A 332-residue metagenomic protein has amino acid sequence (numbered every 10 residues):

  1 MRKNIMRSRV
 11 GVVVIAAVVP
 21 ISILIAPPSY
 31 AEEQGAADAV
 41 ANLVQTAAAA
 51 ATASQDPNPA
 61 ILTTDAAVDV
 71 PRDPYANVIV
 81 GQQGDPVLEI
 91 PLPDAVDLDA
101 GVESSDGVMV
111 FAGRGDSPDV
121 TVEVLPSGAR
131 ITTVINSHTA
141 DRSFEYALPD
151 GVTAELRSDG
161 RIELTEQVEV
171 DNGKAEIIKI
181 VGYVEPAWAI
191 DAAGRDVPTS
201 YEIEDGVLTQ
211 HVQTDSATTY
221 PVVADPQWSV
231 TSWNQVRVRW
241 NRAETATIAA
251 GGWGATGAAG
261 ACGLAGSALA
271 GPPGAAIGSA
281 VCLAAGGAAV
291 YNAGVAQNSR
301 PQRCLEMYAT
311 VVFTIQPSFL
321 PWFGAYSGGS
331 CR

Functional and structural regions predicted by a protein language model:
M1-E32: Secretory targeting and sorting signals
I25, A268-G271, A288, T310: Secreted/processed peptides and extracellular or luminal domains of membrane proteins
I25, A275-A276, N298, A325: Processing junctions and N-termini across compartments
E32-S229: Residues that cap or anchor secondary-structure elements
S216-G266, A293-G329: Add "or lipid-surface remodeling" -> "...that mediate pore formation, membrane permeabilization, membrane fusion
G260-A280: Short hydrophobic membrane-inserting alpha-helices and related fusion/pore-forming segments
A280-A296: Transmembrane alpha-helical hairpins and terminal membrane-anchor modules
